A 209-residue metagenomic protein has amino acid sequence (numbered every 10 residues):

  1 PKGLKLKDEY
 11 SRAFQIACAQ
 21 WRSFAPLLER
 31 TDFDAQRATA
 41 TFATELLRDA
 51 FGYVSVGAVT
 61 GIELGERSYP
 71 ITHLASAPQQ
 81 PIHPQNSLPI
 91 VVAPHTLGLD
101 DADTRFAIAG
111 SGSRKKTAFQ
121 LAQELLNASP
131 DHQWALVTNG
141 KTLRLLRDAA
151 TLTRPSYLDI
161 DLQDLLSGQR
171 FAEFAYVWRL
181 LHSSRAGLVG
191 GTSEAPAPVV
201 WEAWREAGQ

Functional and structural regions predicted by a protein language model:
P1-F33, P84-Q209: Short, basic/polar, glycine-containing "phosphate-handling" surface segments that engage DNA
L28-G61: Acidic-basic catalytic patches of nuclease active cores, encompassing PD-(D/E)XK and other metal-cofactor nuclease
E45-D49, H73, H95-L97: Central hydrophobic cores of alpha-helical transmembrane segments in multi-pass inner-membrane proteins across all
F51-N86: Active-site metal-binding core of divalent-cation-utilizing nuclease and nuclease-like domains
